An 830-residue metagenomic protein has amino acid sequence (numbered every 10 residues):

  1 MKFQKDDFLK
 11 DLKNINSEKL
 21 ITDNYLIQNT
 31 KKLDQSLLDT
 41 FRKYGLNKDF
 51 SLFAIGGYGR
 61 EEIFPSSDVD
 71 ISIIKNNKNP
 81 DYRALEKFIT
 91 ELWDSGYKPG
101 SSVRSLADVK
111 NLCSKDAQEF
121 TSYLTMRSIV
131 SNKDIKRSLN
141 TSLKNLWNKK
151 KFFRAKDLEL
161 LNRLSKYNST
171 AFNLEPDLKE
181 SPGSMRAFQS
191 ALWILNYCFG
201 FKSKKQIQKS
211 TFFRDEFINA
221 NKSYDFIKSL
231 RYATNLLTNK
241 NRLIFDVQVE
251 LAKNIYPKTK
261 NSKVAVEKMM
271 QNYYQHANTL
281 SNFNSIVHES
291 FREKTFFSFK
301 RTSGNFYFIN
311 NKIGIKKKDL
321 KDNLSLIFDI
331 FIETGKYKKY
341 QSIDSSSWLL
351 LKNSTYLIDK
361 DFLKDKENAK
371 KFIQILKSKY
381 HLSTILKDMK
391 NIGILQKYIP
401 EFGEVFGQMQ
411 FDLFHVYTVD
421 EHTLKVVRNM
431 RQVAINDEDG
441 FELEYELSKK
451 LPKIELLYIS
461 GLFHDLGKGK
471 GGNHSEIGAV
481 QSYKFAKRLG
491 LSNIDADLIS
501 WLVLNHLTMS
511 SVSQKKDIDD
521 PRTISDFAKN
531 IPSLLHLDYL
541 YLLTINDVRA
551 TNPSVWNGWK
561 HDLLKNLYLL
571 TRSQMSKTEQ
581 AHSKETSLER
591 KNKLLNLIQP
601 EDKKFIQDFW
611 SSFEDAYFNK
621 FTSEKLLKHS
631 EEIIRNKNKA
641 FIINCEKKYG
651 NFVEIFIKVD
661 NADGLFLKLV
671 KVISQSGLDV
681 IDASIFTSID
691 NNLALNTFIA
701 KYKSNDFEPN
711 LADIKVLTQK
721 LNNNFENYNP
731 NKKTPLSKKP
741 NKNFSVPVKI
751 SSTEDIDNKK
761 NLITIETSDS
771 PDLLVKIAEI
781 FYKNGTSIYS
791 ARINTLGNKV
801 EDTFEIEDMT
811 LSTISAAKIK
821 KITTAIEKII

Functional and structural regions predicted by a protein language model:
M1-K48, S66, S169: N-terminal regions immediately upstream of nucleotidyltransferase
K2, L12, W147-F291, K453: Conserved nucleotidyltransferase catalytic core and NTase-mimicking acidic/glycine-rich helix/loop elements in nucleic
N16-I27, T170-E180, K312-K316, A369-Q374 (+3 more regions): Active-site flanking loop/helix segments enriched in acidic
K31, Q35-L38, Y44, D81-D134 (+4 more regions): Conserved catalytic core of two-metal-ion nucleotidyltransferases
K32-F53, I194-T211, D215, F414-L457 (+2 more regions): Alpha-helical phosphate/pyrophosphate-handling elements in metalloenzyme active cores
L33-Y82: Active-site nucleotide-donor binding segment shared across nucleotidyl transfer reactions
E175, Y197-G200, K222, S229-D246 (+11 more regions): Divalent metal-dependent phosphate-bond-processing catalytic cores, especially two-metal-ion Mg2+/Mn2+ enzymes that act
I227, V266-E267, Q271-K312, T384 (+1 more regions): Regulatory modules associated with amino-acid/nitrogen control
